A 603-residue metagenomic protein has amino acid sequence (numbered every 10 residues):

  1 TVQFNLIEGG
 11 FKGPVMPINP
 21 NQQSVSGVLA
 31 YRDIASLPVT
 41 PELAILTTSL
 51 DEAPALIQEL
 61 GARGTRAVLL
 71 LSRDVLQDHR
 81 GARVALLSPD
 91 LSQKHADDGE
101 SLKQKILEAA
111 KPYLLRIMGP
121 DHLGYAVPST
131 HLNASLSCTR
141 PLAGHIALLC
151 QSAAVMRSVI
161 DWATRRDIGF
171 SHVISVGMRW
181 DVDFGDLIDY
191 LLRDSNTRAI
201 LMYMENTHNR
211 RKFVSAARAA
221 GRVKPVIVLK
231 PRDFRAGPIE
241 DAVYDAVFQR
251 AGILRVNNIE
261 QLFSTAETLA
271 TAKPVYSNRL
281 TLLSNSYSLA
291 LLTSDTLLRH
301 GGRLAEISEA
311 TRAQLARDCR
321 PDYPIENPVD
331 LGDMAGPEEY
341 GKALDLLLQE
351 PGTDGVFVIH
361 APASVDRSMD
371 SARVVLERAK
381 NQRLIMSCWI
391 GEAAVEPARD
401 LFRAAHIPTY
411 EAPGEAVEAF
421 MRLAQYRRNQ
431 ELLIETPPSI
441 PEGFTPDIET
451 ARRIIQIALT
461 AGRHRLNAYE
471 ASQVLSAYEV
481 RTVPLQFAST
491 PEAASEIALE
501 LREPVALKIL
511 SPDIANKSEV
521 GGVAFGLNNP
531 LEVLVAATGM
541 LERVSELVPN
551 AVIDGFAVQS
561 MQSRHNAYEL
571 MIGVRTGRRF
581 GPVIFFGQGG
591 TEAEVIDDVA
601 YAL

Functional and structural regions predicted by a protein language model:
T1-L603: Catalytic-core regions of core metabolic enzymes, especially those transforming organic acids/acyl-group intermediates
